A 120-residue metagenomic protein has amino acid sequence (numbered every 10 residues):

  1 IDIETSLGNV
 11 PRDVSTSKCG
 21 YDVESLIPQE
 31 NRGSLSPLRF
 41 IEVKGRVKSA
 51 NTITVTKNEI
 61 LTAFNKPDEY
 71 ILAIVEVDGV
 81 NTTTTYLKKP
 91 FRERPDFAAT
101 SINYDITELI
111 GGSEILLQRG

Functional and structural regions predicted by a protein language model:
I1-P28: A short acidic/basic microdomain associated with nuclease active sites
E4, V23-S25, P37-V47: Conserved catalytic cores of phosphodiester-cleaving nucleases, focusing on short active-site segments
S17-K18, G33-L35, F64-D68: A structural signal for short secondary-structure junctions
K18-D22, K48-A50, N81: Flexible loop/turn segments at secondary-structure boundaries
Q29-P37, V80-T82: Short, solvent-exposed loop/turn segments that connect beta-strands within catalytic domains and beta-strand-rich
V43-L61: Short beta-strand-loop-alpha-helix junction that forms the active-site gateway of nucleic-acid-processing nucleases
K66-G120: Domain-level recognition of nuclease-like catalytic cores that cleave nucleotide substrates
